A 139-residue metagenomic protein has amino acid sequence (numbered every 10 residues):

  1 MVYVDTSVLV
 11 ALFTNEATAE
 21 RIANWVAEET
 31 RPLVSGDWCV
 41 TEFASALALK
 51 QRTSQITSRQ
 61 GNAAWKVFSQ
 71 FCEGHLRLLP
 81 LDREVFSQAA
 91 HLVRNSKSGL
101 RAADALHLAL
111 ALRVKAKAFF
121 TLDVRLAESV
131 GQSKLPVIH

Functional and structural regions predicted by a protein language model:
M1, Q70, L108-H139: Acidic, PIN/NYN-like endoribonuclease modules and their adjacent C-terminal/linker elements
M1-T41, K50-A64, V124, Q132-S133: Short, well-structured N-terminal submotif of metal-dependent ribonuclease cores
A19, V40-A44, R83-F86, A127: Alpha-helix N-cap/helix-start and coil->helix boundary motif
T30-L33, H75-R77, R113-A118: Short active-site oxyanion
V34-S35, P80, A102, T121: Short beta-strand scaffold positions
V40, W65, S69-S96: Acidic catalytic patch
S45-R52, R94: Short glycine/serine- and small hydrophobic-enriched flexible loop segments
E84-A116: A mid-sequence interfacial segment
